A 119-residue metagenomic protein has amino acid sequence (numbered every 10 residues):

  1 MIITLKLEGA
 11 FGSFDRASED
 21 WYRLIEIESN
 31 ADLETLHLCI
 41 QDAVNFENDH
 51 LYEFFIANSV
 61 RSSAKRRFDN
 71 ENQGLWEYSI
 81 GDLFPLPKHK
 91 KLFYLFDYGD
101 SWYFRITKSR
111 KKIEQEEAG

Functional and structural regions predicted by a protein language model:
M1-G119: Short linear regulatory motifs enriched in tryptophan with gly/pro/ser
